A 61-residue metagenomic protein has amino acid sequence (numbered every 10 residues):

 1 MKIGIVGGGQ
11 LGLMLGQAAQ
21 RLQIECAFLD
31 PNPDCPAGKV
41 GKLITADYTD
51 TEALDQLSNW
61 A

Functional and structural regions predicted by a protein language model:
M1-A61: ATP-binding N-terminal substructure of ATP-dependent carboxylate-amine bond-forming enzymes
